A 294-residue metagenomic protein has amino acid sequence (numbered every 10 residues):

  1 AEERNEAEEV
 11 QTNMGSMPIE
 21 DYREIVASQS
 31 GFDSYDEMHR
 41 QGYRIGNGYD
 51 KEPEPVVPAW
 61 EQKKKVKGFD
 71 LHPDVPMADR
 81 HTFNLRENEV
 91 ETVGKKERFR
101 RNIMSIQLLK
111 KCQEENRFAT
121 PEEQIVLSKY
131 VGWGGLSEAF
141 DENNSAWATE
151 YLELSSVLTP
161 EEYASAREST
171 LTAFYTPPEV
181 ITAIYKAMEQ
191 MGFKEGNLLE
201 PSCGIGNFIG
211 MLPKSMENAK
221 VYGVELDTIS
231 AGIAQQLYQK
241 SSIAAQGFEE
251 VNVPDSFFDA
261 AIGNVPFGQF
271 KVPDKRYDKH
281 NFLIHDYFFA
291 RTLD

Functional and structural regions predicted by a protein language model:
E2-T12, E52-K65: Acidic, proline-/serine-/threonine-rich low-complexity intrinsically disordered repeat tracts
E8-V26, E87-T92: Intrinsic low-complexity, intrinsically disordered segments
N13, Q29-G31, V66: Intrinsic disorder/low-complexity segments
G15, D33, E250: Alpha-helical and His/Cys-centered functional microenvironments
I19-I25, F32-P53: Acidic, low-complexity, intrinsically disordered interaction modules
W60-D294: Class I S-adenosyl-L-methionine-dependent methyltransferase catalytic core
